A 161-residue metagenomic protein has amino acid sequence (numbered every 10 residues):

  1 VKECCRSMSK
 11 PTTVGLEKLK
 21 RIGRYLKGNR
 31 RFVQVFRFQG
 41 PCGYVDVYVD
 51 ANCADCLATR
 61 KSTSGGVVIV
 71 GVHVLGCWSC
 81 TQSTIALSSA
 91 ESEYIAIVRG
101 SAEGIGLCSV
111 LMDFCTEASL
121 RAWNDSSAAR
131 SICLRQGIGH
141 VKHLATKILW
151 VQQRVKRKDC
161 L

Functional and structural regions predicted by a protein language model:
V1-L161: Divalent metal-binding acidic/histidine catalytic loops
